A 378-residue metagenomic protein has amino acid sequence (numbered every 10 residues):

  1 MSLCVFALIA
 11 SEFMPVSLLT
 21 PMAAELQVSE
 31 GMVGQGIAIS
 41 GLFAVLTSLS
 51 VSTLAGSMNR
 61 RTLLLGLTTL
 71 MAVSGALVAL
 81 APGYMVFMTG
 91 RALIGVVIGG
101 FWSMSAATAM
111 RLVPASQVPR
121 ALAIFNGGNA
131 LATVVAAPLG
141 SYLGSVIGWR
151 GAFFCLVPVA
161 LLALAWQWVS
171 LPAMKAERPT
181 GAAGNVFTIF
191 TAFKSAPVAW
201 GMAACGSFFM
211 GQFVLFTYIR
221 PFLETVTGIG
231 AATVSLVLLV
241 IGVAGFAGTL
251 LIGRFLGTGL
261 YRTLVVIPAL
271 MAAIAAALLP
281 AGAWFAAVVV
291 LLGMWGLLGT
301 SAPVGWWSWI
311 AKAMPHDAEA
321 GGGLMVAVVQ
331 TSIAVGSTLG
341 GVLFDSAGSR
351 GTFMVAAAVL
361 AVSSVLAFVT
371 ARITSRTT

Functional and structural regions predicted by a protein language model:
Q27, N59, L80-V86, G228 (+1 more regions): Helix-breaking motifs and short loop linkers at transmembrane-helix boundaries and internal kinks in secondary membrane
L46-P82: Conserved MFS/SLC helix-loop-helix module at the cytosolic interface between two early adjacent transmembrane helices
T47-N59, G248-L260, F344-D345: Helix-to-loop junctions at the C-terminal end of transmembrane segments in multipass secondary transporters
S74, M85-I94, A286-M294: Paired small-residue
Y84-V86, A115-S116, A123-P172: Helix-loop-helix hairpin linking two adjacent transmembrane segments in secondary transporters
G90-A130: Cytoplasmic helix-loop-helix junction between adjacent transmembrane helices in 12-TM secondary transporters
R262-G305: C-terminal transmembrane helical hairpin of 12-TM major facilitator-type secondary transporters
A313-S349, A356: A late C-terminal transmembrane helix in Major Facilitator Superfamily
